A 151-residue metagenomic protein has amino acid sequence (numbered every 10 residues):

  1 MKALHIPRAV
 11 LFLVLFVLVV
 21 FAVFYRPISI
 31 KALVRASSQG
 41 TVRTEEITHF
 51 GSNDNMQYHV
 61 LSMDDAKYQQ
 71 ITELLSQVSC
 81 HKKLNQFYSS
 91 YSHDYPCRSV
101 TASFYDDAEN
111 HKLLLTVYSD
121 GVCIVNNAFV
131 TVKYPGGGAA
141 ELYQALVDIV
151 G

Functional and structural regions predicted by a protein language model:
A3-G151: Function-determining sites in protein domains
